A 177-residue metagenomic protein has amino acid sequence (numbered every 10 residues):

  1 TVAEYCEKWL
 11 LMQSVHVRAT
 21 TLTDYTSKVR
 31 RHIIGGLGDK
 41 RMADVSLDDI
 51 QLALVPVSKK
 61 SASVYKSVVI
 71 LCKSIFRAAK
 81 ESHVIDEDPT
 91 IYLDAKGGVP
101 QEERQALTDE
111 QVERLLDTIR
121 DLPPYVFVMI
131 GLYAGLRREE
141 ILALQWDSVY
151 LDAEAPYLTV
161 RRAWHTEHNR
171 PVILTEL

Functional and structural regions predicted by a protein language model:
V2-V84, Q101-E103: N-terminal core-binding DNA-recognition domain of tyrosine site-specific recombinases/integrases
K40, D48, D88-I91, Q105 (+2 more regions): Extracytoplasmic/periplasmic beta-strand context in beta-sandwich domains, especially the cupredoxin/COX2 CuA-binding
L52, Q105, T166-P171: Short acidic/His/Gly/Ser-rich catalytic and metal-binding motifs that mark active-site loops of diverse hydrolases
P56-K59, T159-H165: Secondary-structure transition/turn motif
A62-I70, E81-L144, D152-E154: Basic, Lys/Arg- and aromatic-enriched nucleic-acid-binding interface segment
V99-P100, W164-T166: Active-site/binding-pocket entry motifs
T159, H168-L177: C-terminal catalytic core of Y-nucleophile DNA break-rejoin enzymes
